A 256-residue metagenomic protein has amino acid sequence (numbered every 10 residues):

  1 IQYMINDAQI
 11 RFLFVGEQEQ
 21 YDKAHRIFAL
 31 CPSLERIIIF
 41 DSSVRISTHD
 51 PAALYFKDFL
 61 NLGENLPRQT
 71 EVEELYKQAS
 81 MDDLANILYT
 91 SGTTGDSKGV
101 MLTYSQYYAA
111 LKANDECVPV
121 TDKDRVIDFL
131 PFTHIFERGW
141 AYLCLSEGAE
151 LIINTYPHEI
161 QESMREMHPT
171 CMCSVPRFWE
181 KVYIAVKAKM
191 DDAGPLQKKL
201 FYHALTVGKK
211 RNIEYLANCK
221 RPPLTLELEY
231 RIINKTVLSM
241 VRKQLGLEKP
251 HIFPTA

Functional and structural regions predicted by a protein language model:
I1-L62: Structural core segment of the AMP-binding/adenylate-forming
Q2, H25, E73-Y76, Q161 (+1 more regions): Short hydrophobic/charged patches on amphipathic alpha-helices used for structural packing and interfaces
Q9-L13, G148-E150, K249-F253: Short active-site oxyanion
L13, L84, T90-T93, V126 (+3 more regions): Conserved S/T- and glycine-rich ATP-binding loop of Class I adenylate-forming
V15, S174, P254-T255: Short beta-strand scaffold positions
I38-I39, K57, E64-Y89, D96 (+1 more regions): Conserved pre-ATP/AMP-binding loop-to-beta segment of ANL
T103-Y104: Short coil-to-helix segment of the ABC ATPase nucleotide-binding domain corresponding to the Q-loop/switch region
Y108-R125, F132-M240, Q244, K249: Conserved AMP-binding/adenylation subdomain of ANL enzymes
